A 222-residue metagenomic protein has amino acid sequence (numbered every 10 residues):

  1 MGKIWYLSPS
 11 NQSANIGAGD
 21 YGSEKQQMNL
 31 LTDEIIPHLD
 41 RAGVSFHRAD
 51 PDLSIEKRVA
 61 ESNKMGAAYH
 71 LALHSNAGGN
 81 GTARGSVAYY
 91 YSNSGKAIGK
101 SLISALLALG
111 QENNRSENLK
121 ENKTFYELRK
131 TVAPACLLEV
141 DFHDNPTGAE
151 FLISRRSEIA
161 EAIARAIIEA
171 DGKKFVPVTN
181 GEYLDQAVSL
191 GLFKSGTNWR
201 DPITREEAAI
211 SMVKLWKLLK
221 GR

Functional and structural regions predicted by a protein language model:
M1-V59, S189-L192: Active-site histidine-acidic residue metal-binding/catalytic motifs, centered on HxH/HExxH-like signatures
K3-G17, M65, H70-G79, S116-F175: Active-site-adjacent mobile loop/cap segments within catalytic or ligand-binding domains
L7, H38-A42, H74, S86 (+3 more regions): Polar, enzyme-active/binding microenvironments
A14-E24, A77-L109: A short, glycine/acidic-enriched catalytic loop
E24-Q27, L31, I35, I55-R58 (+8 more regions): Stable alpha-helical elements in mature extracytoplasmic
L30-D40, G95-Q111, T147-F175: Long, well-ordered alpha-helical scaffolding segments within enzyme catalytic domains, especially pronounced
G43, K57-S62, T82-A88, L102 (+2 more regions): Flexible, surface-exposed loop/gating regions in the mature catalytic domains of secreted/periplasmic hydrolases
V176-R222: Short, solvent-exposed alpha-helical surface patches in non-cytosolic proteins
